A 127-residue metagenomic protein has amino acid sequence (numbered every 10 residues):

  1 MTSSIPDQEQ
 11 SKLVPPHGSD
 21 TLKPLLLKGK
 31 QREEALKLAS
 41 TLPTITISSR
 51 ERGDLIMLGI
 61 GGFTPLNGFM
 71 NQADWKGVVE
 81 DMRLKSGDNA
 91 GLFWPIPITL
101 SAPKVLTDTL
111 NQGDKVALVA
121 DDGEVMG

Functional and structural regions predicted by a protein language model:
M1-G127: Non-catalytic terminal extensions that flank enzyme cores
